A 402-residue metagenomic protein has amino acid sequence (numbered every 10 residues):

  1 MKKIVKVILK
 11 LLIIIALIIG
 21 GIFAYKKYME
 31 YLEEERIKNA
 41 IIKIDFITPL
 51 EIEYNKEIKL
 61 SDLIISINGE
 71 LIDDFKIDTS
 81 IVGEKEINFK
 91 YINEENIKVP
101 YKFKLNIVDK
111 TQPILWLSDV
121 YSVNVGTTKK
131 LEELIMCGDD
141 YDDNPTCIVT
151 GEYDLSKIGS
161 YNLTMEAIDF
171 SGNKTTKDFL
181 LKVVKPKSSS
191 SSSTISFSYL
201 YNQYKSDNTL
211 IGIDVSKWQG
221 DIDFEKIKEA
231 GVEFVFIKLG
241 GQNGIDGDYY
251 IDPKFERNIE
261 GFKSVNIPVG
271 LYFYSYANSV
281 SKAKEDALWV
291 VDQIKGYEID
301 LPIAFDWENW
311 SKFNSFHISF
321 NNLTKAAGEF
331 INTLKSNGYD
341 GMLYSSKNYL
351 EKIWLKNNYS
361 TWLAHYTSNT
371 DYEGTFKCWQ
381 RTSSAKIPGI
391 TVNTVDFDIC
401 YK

Functional and structural regions predicted by a protein language model:
M1-L17: N-terminal Sec-pathway targeting helices
I15-Y28: Hydrophobic alpha-helical membrane-insertion segments, chiefly the h-region of N-terminal signal peptides
M29-N68, T111-D142, S189-S191: Solvent-exposed, low-complexity, repeat-rich "mucin-like" stalks and linkers
I67-Y101, D142-L181: Serine/threonine-rich, repeat-prone extracellular segments and beta-strand-based repeat modules of secreted/surface
L105-D109, L181-K185: Interdomain boundary/hinge segments at the C-termini of tandem beta-sandwich modules
S191-V215, K356-K402: Functionally critical loop-and-helix segments that line ligand-binding/catalytic clefts of soluble enzyme domains
K205-A230, F236-A327, K335-N337: Substrate-binding cleft of extracellular glycoside hydrolase catalytic domains
L334-E351: Aromatic-lined carbohydrate-recognition surfaces of secreted/lumenal glycan-active proteins
